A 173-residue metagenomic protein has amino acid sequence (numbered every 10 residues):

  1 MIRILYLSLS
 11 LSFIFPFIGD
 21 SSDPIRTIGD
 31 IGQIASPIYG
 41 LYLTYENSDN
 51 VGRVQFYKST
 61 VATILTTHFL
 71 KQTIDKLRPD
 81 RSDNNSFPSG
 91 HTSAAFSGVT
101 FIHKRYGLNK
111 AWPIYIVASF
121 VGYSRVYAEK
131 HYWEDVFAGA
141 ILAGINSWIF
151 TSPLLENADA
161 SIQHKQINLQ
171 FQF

Functional and structural regions predicted by a protein language model:
M1-A35, N50-V51, T67-F173: Replace "edges of transmembrane helices
P37-L43: N-terminal signal-anchor/start-transfer transmembrane helix
L43-A62: Interfacial segments of alpha-helical transmembrane regions
